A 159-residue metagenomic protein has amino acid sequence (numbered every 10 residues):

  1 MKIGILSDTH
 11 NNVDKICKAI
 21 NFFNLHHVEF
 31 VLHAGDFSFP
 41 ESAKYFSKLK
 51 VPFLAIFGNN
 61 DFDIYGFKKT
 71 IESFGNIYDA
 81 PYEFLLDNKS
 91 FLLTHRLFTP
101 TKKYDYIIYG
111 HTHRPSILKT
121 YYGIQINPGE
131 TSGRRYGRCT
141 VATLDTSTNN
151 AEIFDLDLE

Functional and structural regions predicted by a protein language model:
K2-H10, S90-R96, I124-G129, I153: Active-site-proximal beta-strand elements of phosphoester/diester hydrolases
K2-L86: Core catalytic region of metal-dependent phosphoesterases/phosphodiesterases, especially metallo-beta-lactamase-like
H10-K15, S38-E41, N60-G66, F98-T101 (+2 more regions): Active-site environment of divalent metal-dependent phosphoester hydrolases
L32, L54-I56, Y106-I108, I124-I126 (+1 more regions): Hydrophobic/aromatic beta-strand patches that form the interior of the parallel beta-sheet core in alpha/beta enzyme
F39-K44, G66-S73, K89-H95, I126-T131 (+1 more regions): Low-complexity, flexible helical/coil segments
L49-K50, K103, Y121: Short, structured coil segments at secondary-structure junctions
F74-I117: Internal catalytic-core helix/loop-beta-alpha segment that presents or stabilizes conserved functional determinants
Y78-D87, K119-E159: Binuclear metal-dependent phosphoesterase catalytic core
